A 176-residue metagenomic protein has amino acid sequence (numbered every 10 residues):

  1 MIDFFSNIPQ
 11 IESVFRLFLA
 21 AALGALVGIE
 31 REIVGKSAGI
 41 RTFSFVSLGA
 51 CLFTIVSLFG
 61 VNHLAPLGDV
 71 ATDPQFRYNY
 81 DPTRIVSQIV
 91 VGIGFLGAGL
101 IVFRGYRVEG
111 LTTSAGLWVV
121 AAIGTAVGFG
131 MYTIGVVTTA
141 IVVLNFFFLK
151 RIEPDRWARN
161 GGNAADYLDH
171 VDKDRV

Functional and structural regions predicted by a protein language model:
M1, E153-V176: Peripheral (non-transmembrane) domains and long loops of multi-pass membrane proteins
M1-F76, T83, H170-V176: Alpha-helical transmembrane segments and their membrane-interface boundaries that form or gate the permeation pathway
S13, G130-I141: Loop-to-transmembrane alpha-helix initiation sites
G24-V27, G94-R107: Transmembrane alpha-helical segments in integral membrane proteins
I33-V46, P82-Q88, R104-W118: Short, non-helical or kinked segments that cap or interrupt transmembrane helices
A65, T83-L100: Hydrophobic, membrane-facing alpha-helical anchors
S114-M131: Interfacial segments of multi-pass membrane proteins
I141-R151: Alpha-helical transmembrane segments and their membrane-interface exit regions
